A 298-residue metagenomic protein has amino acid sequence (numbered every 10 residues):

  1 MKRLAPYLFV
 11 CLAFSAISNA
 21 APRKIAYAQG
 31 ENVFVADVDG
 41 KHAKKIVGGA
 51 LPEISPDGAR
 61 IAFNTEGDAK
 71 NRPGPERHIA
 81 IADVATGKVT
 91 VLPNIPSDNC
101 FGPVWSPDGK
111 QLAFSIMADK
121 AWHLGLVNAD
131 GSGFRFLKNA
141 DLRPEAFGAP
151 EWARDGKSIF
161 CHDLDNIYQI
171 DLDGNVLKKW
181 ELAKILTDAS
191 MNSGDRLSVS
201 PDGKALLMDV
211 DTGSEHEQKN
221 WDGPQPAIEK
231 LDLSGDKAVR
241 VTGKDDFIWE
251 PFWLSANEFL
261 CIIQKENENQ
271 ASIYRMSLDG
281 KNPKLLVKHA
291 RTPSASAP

Functional and structural regions predicted by a protein language model:
M1-Y7: Bacterial N-terminal signal peptides that target proteins for export
Y7-S15: Bacterial N-terminal signal peptides
N19-P298: Sequence signature of WD/YWTD-type beta-propeller architectures
